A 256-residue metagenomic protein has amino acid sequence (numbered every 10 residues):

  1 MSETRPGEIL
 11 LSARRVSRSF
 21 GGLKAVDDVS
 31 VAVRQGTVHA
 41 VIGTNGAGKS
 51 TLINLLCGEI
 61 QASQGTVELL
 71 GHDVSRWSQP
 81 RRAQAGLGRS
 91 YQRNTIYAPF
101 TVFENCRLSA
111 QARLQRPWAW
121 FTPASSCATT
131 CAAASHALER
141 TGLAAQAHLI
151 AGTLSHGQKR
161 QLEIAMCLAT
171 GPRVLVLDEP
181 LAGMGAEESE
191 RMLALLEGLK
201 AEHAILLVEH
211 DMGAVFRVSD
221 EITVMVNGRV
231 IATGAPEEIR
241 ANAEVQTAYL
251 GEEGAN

Functional and structural regions predicted by a protein language model:
S2-N256: Glycine-rich phosphate-binding loops of nucleotide-dependent enzymes
